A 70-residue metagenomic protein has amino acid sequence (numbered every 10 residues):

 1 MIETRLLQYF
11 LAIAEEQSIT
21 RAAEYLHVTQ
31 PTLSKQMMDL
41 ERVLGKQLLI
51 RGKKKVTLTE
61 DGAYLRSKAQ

Functional and structural regions predicted by a protein language model:
R5, F10: Short, basic/aromatic recognition patches that contact phosphate-bearing ligands
L11-H27, K53: Short helix-boundary/capping micro-motifs
E24-Y25, R42, A63: Alpha-helical residues within the helix-turn-helix
Q36: Residues in the recognition helix of alpha-helical DNA-binding motifs
E41-L58: A short LG(V/I)-centered, amphipathic sequence patch enriched for acidic residue(s) preceding the LG motif
G62, R66-Q70: Coiled-coil helix of the DHp
